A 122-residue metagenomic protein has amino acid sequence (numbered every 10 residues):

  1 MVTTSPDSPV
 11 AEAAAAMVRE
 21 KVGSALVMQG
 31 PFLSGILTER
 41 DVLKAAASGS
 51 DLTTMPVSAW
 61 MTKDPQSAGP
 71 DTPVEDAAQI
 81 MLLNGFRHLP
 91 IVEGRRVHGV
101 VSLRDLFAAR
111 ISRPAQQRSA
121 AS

Functional and structural regions predicted by a protein language model:
T3-K21, M28, A68-G85, V92 (+1 more regions): The conserved cystathionine-beta-synthase
V18, T38-G69, P73-L82, V97-S122: Tandem CBS (Bateman) regulatory domains
G23, M28, G35-R40, R87 (+2 more regions): Short hydrophobic beta-strand motif reused across regulatory alpha/beta modules
L26-P31, G49-L52: A broad, low-specificity signal for short, low-complexity segments enriched in glycine/proline and polar/charged
